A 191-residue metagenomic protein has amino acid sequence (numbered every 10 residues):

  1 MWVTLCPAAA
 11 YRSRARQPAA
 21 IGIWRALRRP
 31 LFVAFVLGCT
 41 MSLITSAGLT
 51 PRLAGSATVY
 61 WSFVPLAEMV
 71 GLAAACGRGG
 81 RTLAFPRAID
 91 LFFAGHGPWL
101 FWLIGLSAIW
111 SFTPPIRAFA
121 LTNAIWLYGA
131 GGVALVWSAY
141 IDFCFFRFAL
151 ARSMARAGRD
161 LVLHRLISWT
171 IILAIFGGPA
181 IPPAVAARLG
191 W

Functional and structural regions predicted by a protein language model:
M1-D90, H96: Selected alpha-helical membrane-embedding segments in polytopic membrane proteins
R29, M41, T45, T58-V59 (+6 more regions): Aromatic-enriched hydrophobic runs in primary sequence
S42-P51, I109-I116, P179-A180: Juxtamembrane "helix-exit" motif on the non-cytosolic side of transmembrane helices
S56-V64, A124-L135, G190: Alpha-helical transmembrane segments of polytopic membrane proteins
A73, R78-I167, I171-I175: Hydrophobic alpha-helical transmembrane segments and adjacent short intramembrane/lumenal linkers of inner/organellar
I171-W191: Juxtamembrane boundary at the C-terminal end of a transmembrane helix
